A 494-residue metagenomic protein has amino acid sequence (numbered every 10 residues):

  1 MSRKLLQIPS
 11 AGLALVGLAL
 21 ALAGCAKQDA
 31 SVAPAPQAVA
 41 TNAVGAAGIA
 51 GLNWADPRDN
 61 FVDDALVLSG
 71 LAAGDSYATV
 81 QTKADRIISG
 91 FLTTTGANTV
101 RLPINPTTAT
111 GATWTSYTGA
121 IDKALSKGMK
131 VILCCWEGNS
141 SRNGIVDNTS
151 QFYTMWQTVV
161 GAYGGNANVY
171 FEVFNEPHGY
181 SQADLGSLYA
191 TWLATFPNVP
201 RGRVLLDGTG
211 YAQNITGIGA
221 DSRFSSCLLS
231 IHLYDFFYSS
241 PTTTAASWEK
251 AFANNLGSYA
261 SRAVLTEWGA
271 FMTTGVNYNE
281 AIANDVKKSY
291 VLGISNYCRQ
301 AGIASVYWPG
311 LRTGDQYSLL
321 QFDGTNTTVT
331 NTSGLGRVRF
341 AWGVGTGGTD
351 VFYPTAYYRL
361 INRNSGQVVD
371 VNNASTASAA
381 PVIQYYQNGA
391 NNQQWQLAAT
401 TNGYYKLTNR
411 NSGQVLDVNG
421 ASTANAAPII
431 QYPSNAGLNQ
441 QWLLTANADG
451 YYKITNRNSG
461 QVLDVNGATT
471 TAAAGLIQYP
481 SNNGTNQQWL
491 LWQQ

Functional and structural regions predicted by a protein language model:
S2-G12: Bacterial N-terminal signal peptides that target proteins for export
A21-G24: C-terminal motif of bacterial Sec signal peptides marking the signal peptidase cleavage site
D29-T99: N-terminal carbohydrate-binding accessory modules
S31-A46, G343-Y357, W492-Q494: Low-complexity, Pro/Thr/Ser/Gly/Ala-rich linker/spacer regions in secreted, extracellular modular proteins
A65-V80, T149-Y170, F174-A304, W308-R312 (+1 more regions): Extracellular glycoside hydrolase catalytic/binding regions
A84-N139, T149-F152, L193-P197, K287-Q300: Aromatic-lined substrate-binding rim segments of carbohydrate-active enzymes
N105-T110, N139-V146, F174-G179, A281-I282: The substrate-binding groove and active-site-proximal loops of carbohydrate-active enzymes, especially glycoside
F352-Q494: Lectin-like carbohydrate-binding module/patch detector with strong preference for beta-trefoil
